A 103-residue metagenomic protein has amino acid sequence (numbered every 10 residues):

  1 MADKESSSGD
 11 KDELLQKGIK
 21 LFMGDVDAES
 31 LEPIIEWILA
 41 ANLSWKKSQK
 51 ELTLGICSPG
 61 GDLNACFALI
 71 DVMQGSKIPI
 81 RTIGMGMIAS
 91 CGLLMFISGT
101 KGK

Functional and structural regions predicted by a protein language model:
M1-K103: Terminal-region recognition feature
